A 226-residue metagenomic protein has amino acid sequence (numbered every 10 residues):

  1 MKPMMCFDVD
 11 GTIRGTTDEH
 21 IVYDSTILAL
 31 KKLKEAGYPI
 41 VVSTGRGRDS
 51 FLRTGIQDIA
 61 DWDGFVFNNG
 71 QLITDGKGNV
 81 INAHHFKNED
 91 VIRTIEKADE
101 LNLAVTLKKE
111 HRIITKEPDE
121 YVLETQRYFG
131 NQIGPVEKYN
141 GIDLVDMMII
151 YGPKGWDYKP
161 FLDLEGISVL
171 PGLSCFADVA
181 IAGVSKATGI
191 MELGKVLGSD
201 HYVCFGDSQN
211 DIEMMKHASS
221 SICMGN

Functional and structural regions predicted by a protein language model:
P3-E19, M215: Asp-based phosphoryl-transfer active-site loop
M5-F7, F65-V66, C204: Residue-level marker for buried hydrophobic side chains located in beta-strands that build the well-ordered beta-sheet
T12, R48, N210: Conserved Rossmann-like nucleotide-cofactor binding loop
T17, H84-H85, G225-N226: Short beta->alpha connector loops at strand-helix junctions that form conserved, small/polar/Pro-enriched
Y23-Y121: Active-site phosphate-binding/coordination module
D58-D61, N69, D163-G166, H217-A218: Short, structured coil segments at secondary-structure junctions
F65, Y202, S221-C223: Short, well-ordered beta-strand core segments
L101-H217, N226: Conserved acidic, metal-coordinating active-site core of Asp-based, Mg2+-dependent phosphoryl-transfer enzymes
